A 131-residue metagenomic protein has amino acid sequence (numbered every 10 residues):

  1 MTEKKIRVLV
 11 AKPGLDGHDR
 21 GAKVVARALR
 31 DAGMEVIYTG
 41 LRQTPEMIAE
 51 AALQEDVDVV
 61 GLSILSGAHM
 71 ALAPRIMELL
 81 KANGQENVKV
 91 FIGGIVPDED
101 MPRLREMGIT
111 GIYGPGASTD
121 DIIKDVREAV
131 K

Functional and structural regions predicted by a protein language model:
M1-K5, Q85: Short, flexible coil/linker segments at domain boundaries that flank nucleotide/cofactor-interacting
A11-L15: N-terminal pre-triad scaffold of radical SAM enzymes
A22-R127: Cofactor-cradling patches in redox/metallo enzymes
